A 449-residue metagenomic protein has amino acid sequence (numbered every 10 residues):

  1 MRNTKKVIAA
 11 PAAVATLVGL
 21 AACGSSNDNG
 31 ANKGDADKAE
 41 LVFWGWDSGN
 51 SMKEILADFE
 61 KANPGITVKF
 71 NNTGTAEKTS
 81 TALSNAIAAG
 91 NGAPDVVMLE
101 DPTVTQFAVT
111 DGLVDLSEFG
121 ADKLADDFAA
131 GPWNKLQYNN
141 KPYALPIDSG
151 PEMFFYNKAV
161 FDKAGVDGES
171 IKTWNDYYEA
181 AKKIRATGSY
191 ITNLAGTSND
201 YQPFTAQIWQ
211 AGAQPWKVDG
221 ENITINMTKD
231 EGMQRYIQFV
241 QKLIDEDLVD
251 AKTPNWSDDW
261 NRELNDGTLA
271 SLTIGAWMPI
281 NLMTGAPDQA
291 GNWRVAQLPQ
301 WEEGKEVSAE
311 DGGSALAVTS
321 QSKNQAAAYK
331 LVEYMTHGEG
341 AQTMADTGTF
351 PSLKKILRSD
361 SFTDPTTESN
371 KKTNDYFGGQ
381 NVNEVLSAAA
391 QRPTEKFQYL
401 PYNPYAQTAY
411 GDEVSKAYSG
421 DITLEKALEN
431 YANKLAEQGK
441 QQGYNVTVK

Functional and structural regions predicted by a protein language model:
M1-L41, K61, K426, N433-K449: Short, low-complexity disordered leader/linker segments with a strong preference for bacterial N-terminal type II
D35-D47, I66-N71, D95-V96, Y143 (+2 more regions): Short, well-ordered beta-strand elements
D58-F128, K163-G165, E263, G267-S271 (+2 more regions): Extracytoplasmic "Venus flytrap"/periplasmic binding protein-like
A93-D95, L124-V160, G304-A309, R392-L400: A structural signal for short loop-to-beta-strand junctions that line the ligand-binding cleft of periplasmic/secreted
D101-E152, Y178, Q207-I208, R294-A296 (+2 more regions): Hinge/lid segment of periplasmic solute-binding proteins
D162, L386-K449: Conserved C-terminal helix/tail region of periplasmic/extracytoplasmic solute-binding proteins
A181, N222-T253, L298: Glycine-centered hinge/linker elements that transmit conformational signals in sensory and ligand-binding systems
M278-Q289, E302-T408, V446-V448: C-terminal lobe and pocket-closing loops of periplasmic/extracytoplasmic Venus-flytrap solute-binding proteins
